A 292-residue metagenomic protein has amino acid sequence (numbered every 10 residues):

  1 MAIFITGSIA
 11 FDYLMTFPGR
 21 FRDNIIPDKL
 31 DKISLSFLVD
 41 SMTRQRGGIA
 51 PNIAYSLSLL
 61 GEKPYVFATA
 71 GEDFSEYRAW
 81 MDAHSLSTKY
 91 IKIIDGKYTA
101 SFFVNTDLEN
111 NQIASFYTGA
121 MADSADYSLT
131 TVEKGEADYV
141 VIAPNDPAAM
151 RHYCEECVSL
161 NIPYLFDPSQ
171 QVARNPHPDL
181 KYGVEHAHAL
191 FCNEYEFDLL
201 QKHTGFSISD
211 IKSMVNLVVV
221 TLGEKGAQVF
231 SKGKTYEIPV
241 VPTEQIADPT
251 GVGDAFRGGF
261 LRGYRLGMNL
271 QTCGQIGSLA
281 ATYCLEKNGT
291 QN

Functional and structural regions predicted by a protein language model:
M1-Y65, E76: Glycine-rich phosphate/adenosyl-contacting loop at the front of the ribokinase-like
I3, G205-N292: Conserved phosphate-binding/catalytic region of the ribokinase-like
I3, K63-P64, T88, Y164 (+1 more regions): Hydrophobic anchor at the start of a short beta-strand that flanks the dinucleotide cofactor-binding loop
S8, A68-E72, I93, T106-L108 (+1 more regions): Cofactor-binding loop segments of dinucleotide-utilizing enzymes, especially the Rossmann-like FAD- and NAD(P)+-binding
Y55, S101-N105, I113, G226-F230: Short beta-strand scaffold segments in enzyme catalytic cores
K63-Y90: A glycine-rich beta-to-alpha transition motif near the start of alpha/beta enzyme domains, typified by
K89-I94, F102-P144, A148: Conserved phosphate-binding/catalytic loop of the ribokinase/pfkB sugar-kinase fold
V158-L165, Q170-P239: Conserved phosphate/ATP/ADP-binding segment of small-molecule kinases
